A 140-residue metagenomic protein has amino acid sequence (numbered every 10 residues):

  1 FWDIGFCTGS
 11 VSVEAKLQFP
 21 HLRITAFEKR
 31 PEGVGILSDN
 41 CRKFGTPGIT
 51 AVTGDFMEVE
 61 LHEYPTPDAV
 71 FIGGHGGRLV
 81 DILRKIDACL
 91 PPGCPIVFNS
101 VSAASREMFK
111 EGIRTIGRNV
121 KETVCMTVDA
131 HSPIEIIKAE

Functional and structural regions predicted by a protein language model:
F1-C7: Conserved class I S-adenosyl-L-methionine
W2, T25-E28, N99: The conserved SAM/SAH-binding core of class I Rossmann-like methyltransferase domains, concentrating on the hydrophobic
T8-H21: Conserved SAM-binding loop of SAM-dependent methyltransferases across substrates and taxa, primarily the Class I
F27-P67: S-adenosyl-L-methionine
D68-V80, S100: A short SAM/SAH-binding and catalytic strip from SAM-dependent methyltransferases
D81-P95: A short glycine-rich, Lys/Arg-flanked "PGG" loop and its adjoining helix->strand segment in the class I
G93-V101, S105: Conserved beta-strand signature within the Rossmann-like core of class I S-adenosyl-L-methionine
A103-E140: Active-site capping/gating segments
